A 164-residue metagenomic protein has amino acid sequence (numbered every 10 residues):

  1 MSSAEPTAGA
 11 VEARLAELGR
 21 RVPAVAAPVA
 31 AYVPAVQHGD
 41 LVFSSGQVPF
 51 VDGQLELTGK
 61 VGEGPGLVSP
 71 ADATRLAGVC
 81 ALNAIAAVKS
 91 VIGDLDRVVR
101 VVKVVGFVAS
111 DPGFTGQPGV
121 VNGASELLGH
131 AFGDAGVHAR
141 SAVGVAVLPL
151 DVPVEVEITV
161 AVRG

Functional and structural regions predicted by a protein language model:
S2-G164: Short, polar/acidic, helix-capping and beta-turn segments at strand->helix junctions that line the mouths
